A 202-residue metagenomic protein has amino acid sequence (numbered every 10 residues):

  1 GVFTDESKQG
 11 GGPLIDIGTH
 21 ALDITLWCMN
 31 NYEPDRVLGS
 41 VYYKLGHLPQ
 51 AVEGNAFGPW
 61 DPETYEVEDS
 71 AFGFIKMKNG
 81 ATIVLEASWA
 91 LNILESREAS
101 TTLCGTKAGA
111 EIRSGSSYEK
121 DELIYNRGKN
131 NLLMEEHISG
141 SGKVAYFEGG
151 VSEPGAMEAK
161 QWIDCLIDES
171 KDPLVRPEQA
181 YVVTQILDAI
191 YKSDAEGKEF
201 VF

Functional and structural regions predicted by a protein language model:
G1-Y65, G197: Predominantly a Rossmann-like dinucleotide-binding segment in NAD(P)-dependent oxidoreductases
Q9-D16, D61, Y146-P154, V175-E178: Short, surface-exposed alpha-helical recognition segments that flank or form part of ligand/macromolecule-binding
I15, T19-D23, E153-K160, E178-Q185: A structural signal for well-ordered alpha-helical segments within the folded catalytic domains of diverse enzymes
W27-D35, W89-S96, D168-D172: Short, charged helix-to-loop "capping" segments that act as catalytic/coupling loops
C28-Y32, T106-A110, I190-S193: Phosphate/oxyanion-binding loops and surfaces in catalytic or ligand/nucleic-acid-binding neighborhoods
Y32-L38, T82-V84, G109-R113, D172-P173: Acidic/polar loop patches that form or flank catalytic/metal-binding clefts of enzymes that bind anionic ligands
D61-A71, K76-M157: NAD(P)-dinucleotide binding in Rossmann-like oxidoreductases
K78, I112, I124-K129, K160-F202: C-terminal helix-rich "cap/oligomerization" subdomain common to oxidoreductases
